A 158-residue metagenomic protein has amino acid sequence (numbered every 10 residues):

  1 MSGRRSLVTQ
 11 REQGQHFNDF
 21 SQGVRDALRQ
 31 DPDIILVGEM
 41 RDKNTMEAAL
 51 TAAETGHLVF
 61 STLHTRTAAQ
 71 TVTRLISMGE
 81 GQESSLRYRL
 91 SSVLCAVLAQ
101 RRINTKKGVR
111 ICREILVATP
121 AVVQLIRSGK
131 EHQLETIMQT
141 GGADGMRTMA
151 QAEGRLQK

Functional and structural regions predicted by a protein language model:
M1-K158: Short, flexible helix-loop junctions that flank or precede catalytic/ligand sites
